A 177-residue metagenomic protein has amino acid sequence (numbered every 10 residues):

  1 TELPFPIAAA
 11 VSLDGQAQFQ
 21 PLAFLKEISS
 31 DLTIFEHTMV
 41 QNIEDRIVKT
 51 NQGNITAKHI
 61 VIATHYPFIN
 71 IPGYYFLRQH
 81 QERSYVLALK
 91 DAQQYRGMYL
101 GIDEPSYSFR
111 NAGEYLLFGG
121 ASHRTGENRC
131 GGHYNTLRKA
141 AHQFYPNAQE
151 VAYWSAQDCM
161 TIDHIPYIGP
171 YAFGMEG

Functional and structural regions predicted by a protein language model:
T1: Dinucleotide-binding Rossmann-like beta1-alpha1 core, especially the glycine-rich loop that anchors the ADP
P4-A8, I43-T56, M160-I165, Y171-G174: A short, glycine/Asx- and small/polar-enriched loop/turn that sits immediately N-terminal to a beta-strand
A9-H59, A63: Helical element adjacent to the flavin cofactor pocket in flavoenzyme catalytic cores
F19, A23, F35, I43 (+5 more regions): Conserved active-site and cofactor/substrate-binding residues in soluble primary-metabolism enzymes
I34-H37, I69-N70, Y95-L100, N147-Y153: Acidic/polar loop patches that form or flank catalytic/metal-binding clefts of enzymes that bind anionic ligands
I43-N111: Flavin-dependent oxidoreductases
I62, L116-G119, G177: Short hydrophobic-aromatic micro-motifs
D103-E104, G113, R124-K139, Q143-G177: C-terminal catalytic lobe of FAD-dependent flavoproteins
